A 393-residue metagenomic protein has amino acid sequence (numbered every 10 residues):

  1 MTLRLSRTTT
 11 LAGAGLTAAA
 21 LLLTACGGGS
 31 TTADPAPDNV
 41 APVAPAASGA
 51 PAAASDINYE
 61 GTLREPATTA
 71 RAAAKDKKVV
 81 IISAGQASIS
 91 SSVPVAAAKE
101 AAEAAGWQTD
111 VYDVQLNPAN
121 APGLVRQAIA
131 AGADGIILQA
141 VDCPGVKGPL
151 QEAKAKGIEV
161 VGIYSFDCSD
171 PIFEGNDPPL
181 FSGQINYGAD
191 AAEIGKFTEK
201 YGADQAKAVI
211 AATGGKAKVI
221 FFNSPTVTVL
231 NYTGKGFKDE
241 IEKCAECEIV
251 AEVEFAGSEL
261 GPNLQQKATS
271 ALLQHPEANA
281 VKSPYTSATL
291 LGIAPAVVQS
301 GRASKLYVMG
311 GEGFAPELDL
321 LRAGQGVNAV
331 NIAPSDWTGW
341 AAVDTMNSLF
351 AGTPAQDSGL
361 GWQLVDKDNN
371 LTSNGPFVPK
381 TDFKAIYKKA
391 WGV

Functional and structural regions predicted by a protein language model:
A25-P37: Bacterial lipoprotein signal-peptidase II cleavage site
D34-K77, P334-V393: Hinge/cleft segment of the Venus flytrap/periplasmic-binding protein
P45-A97, A101, D110-G123, Q127 (+4 more regions): Extracytoplasmic "Venus flytrap"
V79-G85, A98-E100, A189-E246, A251-E252 (+2 more regions): An alpha-beta-alpha
I81, G132-A140, E159-Y164, I220-F221 (+4 more regions): Periplasmic-binding protein-like
Q115-L180, T286-I293: Beta-alpha junction/loop-to-helix N-cap segments that form part of ligand/metal-binding clefts
L138-A155, N231, F237, A256-L320: Hydrophobic alpha-helical
P149-E199, K218, A315-A323, V327: Flexible loop/hinge segments that line or gate small-molecule binding clefts
